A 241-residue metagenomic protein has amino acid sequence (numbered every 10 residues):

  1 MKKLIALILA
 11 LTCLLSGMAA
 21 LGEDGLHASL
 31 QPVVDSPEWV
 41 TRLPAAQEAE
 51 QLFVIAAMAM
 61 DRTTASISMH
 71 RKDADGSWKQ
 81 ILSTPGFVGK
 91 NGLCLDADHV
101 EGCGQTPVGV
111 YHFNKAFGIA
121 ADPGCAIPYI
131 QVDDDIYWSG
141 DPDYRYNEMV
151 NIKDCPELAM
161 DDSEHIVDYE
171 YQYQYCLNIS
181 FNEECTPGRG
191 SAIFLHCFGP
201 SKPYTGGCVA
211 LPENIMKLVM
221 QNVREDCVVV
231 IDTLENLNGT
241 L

Functional and structural regions predicted by a protein language model:
M1-L4: Positively charged n-region of N-terminal signal peptides that target proteins for export
I8-S16: Bacterial N-terminal signal peptides
L15-L30: Sec-dependent signal peptide cleavage junction
H27-T205, I215-C227, I231-L241: Cell wall/extracellular polymer interaction/catalysis modules
C208: Short cysteine clusters
P212: Conserved "landmark" site that anchors the functional core of diverse proteins
